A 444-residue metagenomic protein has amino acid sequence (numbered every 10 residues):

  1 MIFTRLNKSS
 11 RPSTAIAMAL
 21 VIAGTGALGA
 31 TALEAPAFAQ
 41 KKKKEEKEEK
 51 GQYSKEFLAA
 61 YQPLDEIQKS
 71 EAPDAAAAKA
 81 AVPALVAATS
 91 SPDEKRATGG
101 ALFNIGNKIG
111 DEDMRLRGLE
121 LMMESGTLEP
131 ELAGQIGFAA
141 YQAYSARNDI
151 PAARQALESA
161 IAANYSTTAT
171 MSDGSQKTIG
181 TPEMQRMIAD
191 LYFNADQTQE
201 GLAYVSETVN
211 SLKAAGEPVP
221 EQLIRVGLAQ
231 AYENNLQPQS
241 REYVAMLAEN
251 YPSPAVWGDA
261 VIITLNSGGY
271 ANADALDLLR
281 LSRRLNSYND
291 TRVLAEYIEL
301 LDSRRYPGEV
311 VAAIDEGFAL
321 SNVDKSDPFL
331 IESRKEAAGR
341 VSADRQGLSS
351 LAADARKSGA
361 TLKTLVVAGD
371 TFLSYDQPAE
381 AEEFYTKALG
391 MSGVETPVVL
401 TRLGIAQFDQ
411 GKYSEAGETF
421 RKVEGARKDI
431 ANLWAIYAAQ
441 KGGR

Functional and structural regions predicted by a protein language model:
M1-R11: N-terminal secretory signal peptides that target proteins for export/translocation
F3, L20-I22, A27-L121, S125-Q135 (+3 more regions): N-terminal leader/linker segments that initiate helical-solenoid repeat arrays
K43-F57, T89-P92, G126-E129, S172-Q176 (+2 more regions): TPR-adjacent "capping" and linker segments in tetratricopeptide-repeat scaffold/adaptor proteins
Y53-Q62, P92-G100, E129-A139, A152 (+12 more regions): Generic helix N-cap/helix-start motif at coil->alpha-helix transitions
I67, L102, G106, Y144 (+7 more regions): Residue at a conserved register position within TPR or TPR-like alpha-solenoid repeats
A72, I109, R147, A195 (+6 more regions): Structural motif corresponding to the intra-repeat A-B loop/turn of tetratricopeptide repeats
A77-L85, D113-E124, I150-A162, T198-S211 (+6 more regions): Alpha-helical repeat scaffolds
A360-R444: C-terminal soluble interaction/assembly domains
